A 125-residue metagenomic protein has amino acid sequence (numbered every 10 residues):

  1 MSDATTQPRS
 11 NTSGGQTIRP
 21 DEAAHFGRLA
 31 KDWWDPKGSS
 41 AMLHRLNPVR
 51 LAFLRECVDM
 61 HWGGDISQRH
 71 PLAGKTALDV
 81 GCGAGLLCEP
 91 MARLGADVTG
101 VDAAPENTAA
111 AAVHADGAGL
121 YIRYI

Functional and structural regions predicted by a protein language model:
S2-S40: N-terminal, positively charged/glycine-rich alpha-helical extensions of SAM-dependent methyltransferases
P36-S40, H70, R93: A short, mixed-charge helix-start or loop-turn motif at secondary-structure junctions
R45-A73: Conserved alpha-helix/loop element of class I SAM-dependent methyltransferases that forms part of the SAM/SAH-binding
A73-G81: Conserved class I S-adenosyl-L-methionine
L78, L86-I125: Class I SAM-dependent methyltransferase SAM/SAH-binding core
